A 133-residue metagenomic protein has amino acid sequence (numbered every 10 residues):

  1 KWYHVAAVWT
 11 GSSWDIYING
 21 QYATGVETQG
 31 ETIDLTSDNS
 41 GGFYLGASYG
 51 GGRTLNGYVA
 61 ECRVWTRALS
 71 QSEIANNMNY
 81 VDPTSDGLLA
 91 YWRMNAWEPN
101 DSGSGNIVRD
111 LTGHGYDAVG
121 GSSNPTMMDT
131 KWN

Functional and structural regions predicted by a protein language model:
K1, S12, N39-G41, L55-E61 (+1 more regions): Residues that flank catalytic or metal-binding motifs in active/ligand-binding sites
K1-E31, Y49-G50, V64, G121-N133: Extracellular glycan-interaction surfaces
V5-A7, L45, V59-W65, Y91-R93 (+1 more regions): Short hydrophobic/aromatic patches on beta-strands that form ligand-binding or substrate-lining surfaces
G11-S13, Q21-Y22, S48-G51, V64-S72 (+2 more regions): Acidic glycine-/aspartate-rich tracts in secreted/extracellular proteins
G25, A75-N133: Extracytoplasmic low-complexity segments
E31-T36, Y80-D82: Tandem-repeat/low-complexity and Cys-motif detector
T36-A60, A75-N77: Extracellular glycan-interaction patches encoded by glycine-rich segments
